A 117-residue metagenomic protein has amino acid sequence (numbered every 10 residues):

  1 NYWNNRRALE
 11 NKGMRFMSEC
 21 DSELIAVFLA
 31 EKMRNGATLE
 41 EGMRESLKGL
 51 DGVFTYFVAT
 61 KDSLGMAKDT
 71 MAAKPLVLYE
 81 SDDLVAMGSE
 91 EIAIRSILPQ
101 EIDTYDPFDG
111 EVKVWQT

Functional and structural regions predicted by a protein language model:
N1-T117: Conserved short alpha-helical segments that host acidic/polar catalytic motifs at enzyme active sites
